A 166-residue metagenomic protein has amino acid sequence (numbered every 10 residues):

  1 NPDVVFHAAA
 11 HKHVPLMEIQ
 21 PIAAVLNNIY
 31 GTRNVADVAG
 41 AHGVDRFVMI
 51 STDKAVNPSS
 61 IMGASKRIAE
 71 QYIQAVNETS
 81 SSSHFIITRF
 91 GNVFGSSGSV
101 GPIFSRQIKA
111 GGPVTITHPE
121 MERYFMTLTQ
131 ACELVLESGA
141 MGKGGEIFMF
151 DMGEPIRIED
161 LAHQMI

Functional and structural regions predicted by a protein language model:
N1-V4: Conserved Rossmann-fold cofactor-binding substructure of NAD(P)-dependent oxidoreductases
H7, H11-Q71, A75-N77, F85: Conserved Rossmann-fold NAD(P)-dependent oxidoreductase catalytic core, especially the SDR/UDP-sugar
H11-K12, K54-A55, N92-G95, M121-R123 (+1 more regions): Conserved nucleotide-binding/hydrolysis micro-motifs of P-loop NTPases
A39, S138-G139: Hydrophobic pocket-lining residues that define ligand/cofactor binding sites across diverse proteins
I61-S65, V93, T127: The catalytic Tyr-centered alpha-helix of NAD(P)H-dependent dehydrogenases
Y72-E122, E146-I147: Conserved beta-loop-beta element that borders a ligand/cofactor-binding pocket
S96-I103, T117-E137, R157-Q164: Substrate-positioning beta->alpha
M141-I166: Mid/C-terminal beta-alpha module of Rossmann-like enzyme folds, strongest in SDR-family dehydrogenases/epimerases
